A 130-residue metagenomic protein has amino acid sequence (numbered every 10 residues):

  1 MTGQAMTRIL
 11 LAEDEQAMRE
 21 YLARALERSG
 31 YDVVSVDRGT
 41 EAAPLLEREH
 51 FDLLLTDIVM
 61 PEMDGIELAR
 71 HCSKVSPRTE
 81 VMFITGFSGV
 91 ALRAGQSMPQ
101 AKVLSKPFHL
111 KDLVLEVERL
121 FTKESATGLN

Functional and structural regions predicted by a protein language model:
M1-L10, R70, K111-N130: Non-catalytic signal-transmission and effector/linker regions of two-component phosphorelay proteins
L10, A23, S35-L53, K74: Acidic, metal-coordinating helix/loop segments flanking the phosphotransfer/catalytic sites of two-component signaling
E13: Conserved acidic carboxylate
E20-R28: Charged docking surfaces used in two-component/phosphorelay signaling
R38-E41, D64-L68: Acidic catalytic/metal-coordinating carboxylates
D57: Active-site residues of response regulator receiver
M60: Receiver (REC) domain active-site loop signature in two-component systems and cognate sites in sensor histidine kinases
